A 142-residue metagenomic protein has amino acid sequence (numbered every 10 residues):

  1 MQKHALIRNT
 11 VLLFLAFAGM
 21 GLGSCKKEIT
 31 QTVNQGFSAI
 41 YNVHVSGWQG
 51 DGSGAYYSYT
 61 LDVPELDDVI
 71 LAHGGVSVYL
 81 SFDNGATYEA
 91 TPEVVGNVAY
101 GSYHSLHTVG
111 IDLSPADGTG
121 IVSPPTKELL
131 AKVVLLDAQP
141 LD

Functional and structural regions predicted by a protein language model:
Q2-H4, V33-D142: First exposed extracellular module after export/assembly in secreted or surface-exposed proteins
I7-L15: Sec-dependent N-terminal signal peptides
G21-S24: C-terminal motif of bacterial Sec signal peptides marking the signal peptidase cleavage site
K26-E28: Bacterial signal peptide processing site
